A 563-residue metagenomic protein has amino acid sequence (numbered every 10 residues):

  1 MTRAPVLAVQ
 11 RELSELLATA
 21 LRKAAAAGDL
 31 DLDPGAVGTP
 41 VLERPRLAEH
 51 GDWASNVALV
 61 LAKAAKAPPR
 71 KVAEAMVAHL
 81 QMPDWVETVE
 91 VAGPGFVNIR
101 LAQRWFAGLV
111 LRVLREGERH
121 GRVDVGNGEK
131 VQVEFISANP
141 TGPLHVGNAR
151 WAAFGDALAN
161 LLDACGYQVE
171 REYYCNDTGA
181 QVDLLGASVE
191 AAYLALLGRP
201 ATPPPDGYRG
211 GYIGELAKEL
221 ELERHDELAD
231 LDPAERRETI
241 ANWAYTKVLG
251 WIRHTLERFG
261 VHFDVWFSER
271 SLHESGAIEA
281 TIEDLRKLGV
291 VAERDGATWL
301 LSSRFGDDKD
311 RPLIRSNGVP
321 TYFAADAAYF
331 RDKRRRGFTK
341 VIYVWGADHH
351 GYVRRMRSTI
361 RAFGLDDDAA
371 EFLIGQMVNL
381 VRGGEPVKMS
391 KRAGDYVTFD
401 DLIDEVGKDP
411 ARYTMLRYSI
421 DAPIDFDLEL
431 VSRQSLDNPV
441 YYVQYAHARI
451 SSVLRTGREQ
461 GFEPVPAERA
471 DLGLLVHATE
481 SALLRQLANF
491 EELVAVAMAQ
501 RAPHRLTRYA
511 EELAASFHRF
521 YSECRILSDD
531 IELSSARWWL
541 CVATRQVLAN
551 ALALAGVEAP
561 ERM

Functional and structural regions predicted by a protein language model:
M1-A107, L114-M563: Non-catalytic interaction-recognition regions
